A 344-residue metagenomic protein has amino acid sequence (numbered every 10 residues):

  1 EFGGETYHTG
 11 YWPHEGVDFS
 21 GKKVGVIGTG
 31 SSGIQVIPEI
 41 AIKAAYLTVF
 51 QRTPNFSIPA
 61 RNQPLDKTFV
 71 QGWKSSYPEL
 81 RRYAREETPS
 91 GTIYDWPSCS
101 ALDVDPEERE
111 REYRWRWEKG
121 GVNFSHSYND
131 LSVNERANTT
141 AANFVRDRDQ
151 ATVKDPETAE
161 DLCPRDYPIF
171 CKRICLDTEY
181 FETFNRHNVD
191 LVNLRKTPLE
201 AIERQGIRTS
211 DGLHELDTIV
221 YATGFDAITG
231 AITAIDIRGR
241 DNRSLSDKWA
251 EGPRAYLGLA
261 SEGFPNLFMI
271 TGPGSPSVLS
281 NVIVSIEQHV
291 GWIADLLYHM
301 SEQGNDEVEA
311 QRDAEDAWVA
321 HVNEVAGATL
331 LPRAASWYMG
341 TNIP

Functional and structural regions predicted by a protein language model:
E1-G4, E15-G16, T29, A44-P344: N-terminal FAD-binding dinucleotide-binding subdomain shared by FAD-dependent oxidases/monooxygenases
Y7-G21: A short, basic/flexible loop-to-alpha-helix module at the beginning of a structural domain
K22-G30: Beta1/beta-strand and adjacent pyrophosphate-binding region of the FAD-binding site in flavoprotein oxidoreductases
G33: N-terminal Rossmann-fold NAD(P) dinucleotide-binding loop
V36-I40: Aromatic pocket-lining residues of Rossmann-like dinucleotide-binding sites
